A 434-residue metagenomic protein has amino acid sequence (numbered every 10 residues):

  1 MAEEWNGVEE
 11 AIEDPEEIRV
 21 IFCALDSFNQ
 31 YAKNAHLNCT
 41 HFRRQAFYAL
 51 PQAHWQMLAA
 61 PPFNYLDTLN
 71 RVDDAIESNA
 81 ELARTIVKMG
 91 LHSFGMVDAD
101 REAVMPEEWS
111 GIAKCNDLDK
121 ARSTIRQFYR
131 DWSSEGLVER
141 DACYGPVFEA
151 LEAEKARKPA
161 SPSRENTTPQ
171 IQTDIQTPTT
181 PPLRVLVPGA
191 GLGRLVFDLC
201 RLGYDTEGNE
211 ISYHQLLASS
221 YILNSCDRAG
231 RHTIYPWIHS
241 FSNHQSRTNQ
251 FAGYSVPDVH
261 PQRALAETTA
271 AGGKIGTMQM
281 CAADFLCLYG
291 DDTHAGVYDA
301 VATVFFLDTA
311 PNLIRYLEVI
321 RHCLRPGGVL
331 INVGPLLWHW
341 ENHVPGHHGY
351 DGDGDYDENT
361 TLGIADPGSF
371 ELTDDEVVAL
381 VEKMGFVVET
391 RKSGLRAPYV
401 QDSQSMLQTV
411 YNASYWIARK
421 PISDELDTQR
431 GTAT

Functional and structural regions predicted by a protein language model:
M1-I175, N224-N249, G352, E389 (+1 more regions): N-terminal accessory regions of S-adenosyl-L-methionine
P178-G191, D198, D205-E207: Conserved class I S-adenosyl-L-methionine
L223-H294: S-adenosyl-L-methionine
L286-V301, Q408-V410: A short acidic, Gly/Pro-enriched loop at the edge of an enzyme's catalytic core that lines a small-molecule cofactor
D299-L313: A short SAM/SAH-binding and catalytic strip from SAM-dependent methyltransferases
I314-V329: A short glycine-rich, Lys/Arg-flanked "PGG" loop and its adjoining helix->strand segment in the class I
G327-W340: Conserved beta-strand signature within the Rossmann-like core of class I S-adenosyl-L-methionine
M384-F386, R396-T434: Core SAM-dependent methyltransferase catalytic element
